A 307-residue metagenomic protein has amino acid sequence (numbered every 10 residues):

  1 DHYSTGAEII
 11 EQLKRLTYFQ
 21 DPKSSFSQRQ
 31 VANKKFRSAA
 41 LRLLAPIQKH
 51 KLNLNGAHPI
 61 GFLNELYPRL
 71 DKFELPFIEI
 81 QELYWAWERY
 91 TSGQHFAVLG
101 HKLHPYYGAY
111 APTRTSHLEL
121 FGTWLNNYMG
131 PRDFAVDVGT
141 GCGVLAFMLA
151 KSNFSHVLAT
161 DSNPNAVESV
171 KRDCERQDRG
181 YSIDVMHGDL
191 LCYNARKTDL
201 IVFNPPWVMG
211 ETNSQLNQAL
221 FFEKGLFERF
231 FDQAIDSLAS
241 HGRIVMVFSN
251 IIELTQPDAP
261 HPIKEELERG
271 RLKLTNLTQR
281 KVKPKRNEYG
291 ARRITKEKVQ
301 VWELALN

Functional and structural regions predicted by a protein language model:
D1-Q94: N-terminal auxiliary segments of SAM/dcSAM-dependent transferases
P59-M148, I294-E297: SAM-dependent Rossmann-like transferase core, predominantly class I methyltransferases with a strong bias toward
R114-F203, M209-G210: Conserved SAM/SAH cofactor-binding pocket of Class I
P164-A166, P205-R229: Mobile active-site "lid"/loop adjacent to the S-adenosyl-L-methionine
W207-V208, S249-L254: Short "lid" loop at the C-terminus of a central beta-strand within the Rossmann-like core of SAM-dependent
E228-S240: A short glycine-rich, Lys/Arg-flanked "PGG" loop and its adjoining helix->strand segment in the class I
H241-F248: Conserved beta-strand signature within the Rossmann-like core of class I S-adenosyl-L-methionine
T255, I263-L306: Class I S-adenosyl-L-methionine
